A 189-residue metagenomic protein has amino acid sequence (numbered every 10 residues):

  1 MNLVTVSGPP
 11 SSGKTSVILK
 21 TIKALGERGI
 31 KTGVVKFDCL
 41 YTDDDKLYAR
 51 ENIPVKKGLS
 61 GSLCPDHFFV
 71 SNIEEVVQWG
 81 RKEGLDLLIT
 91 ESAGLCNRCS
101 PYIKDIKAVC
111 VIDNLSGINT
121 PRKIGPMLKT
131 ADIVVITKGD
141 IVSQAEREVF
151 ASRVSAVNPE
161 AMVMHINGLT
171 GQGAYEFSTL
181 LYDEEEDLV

Functional and structural regions predicted by a protein language model:
N2-S12, S16-D105, N114-G117, G139: Nucleotide-state-sensitive switch-loop elements of NTP-binding domains
K23, A49-E51, G125-L128, F150-V154 (+1 more regions): Short, solvent-exposed amphipathic alpha-helical segments in soluble enzyme and RNA/protein-processing domains
G33, V109-V111, L128-D140, S155-G168: Conserved beta-strand/loop subsegment of P-loop NTPase cores
D43, M127-L128, E176: Glycine-rich, charge-decorated loop segments at or immediately adjacent to ligand/cofactor-binding or catalytic sites
C99, K123-P126: A short acidic, amphipathic alpha-helical/loop segment
I103-K104, P126-T130: Short, conserved loop/helix-junction motifs that constitute active-site signature segments in enzyme catalytic cores
N119-P121: P-loop/Walker A NTP-binding module and the surrounding RecA-like catalytic core of P-loop NTPases
D140-V189: Canonical P-loop GTPase G-domain recognition
